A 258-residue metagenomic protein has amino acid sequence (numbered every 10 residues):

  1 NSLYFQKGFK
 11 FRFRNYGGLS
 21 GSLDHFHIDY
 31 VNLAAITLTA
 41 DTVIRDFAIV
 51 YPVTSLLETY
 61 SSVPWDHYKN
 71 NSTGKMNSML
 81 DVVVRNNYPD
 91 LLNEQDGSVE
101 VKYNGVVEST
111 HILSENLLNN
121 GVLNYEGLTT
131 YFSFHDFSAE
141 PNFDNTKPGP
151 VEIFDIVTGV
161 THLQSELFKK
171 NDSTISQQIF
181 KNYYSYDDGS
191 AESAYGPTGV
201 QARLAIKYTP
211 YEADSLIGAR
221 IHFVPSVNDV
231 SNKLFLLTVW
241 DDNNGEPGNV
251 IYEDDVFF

Functional and structural regions predicted by a protein language model:
N1-Q95: Beta-sandwich/jellyroll recognition modules and their flexible linkers
N1-Y4, N249-F258: Extracellular carbohydrate recognition and processing domains and analogous Trp-centered ligand-binding platforms
F11-F13, S133-D172: Short, aromatic- and glycine-rich surface loops/edge beta-strands on solvent-exposed regions
F26, L92-S98, N228-L237: Short coil-to-beta strand junction motifs in C2/discoidin
V82-N86, V101, I221: Hydrophobic beta-strand positions in extracellular immunoglobulin-like domains
E100-S109, W240-E246: Change "in extracellular beta-sheet-rich domains … of secreted and cell-surface proteins" to "in beta-sheet-rich domains
K102-P148: Intrinsically disordered, low-complexity Pro/Gly/Ser/Thr-rich segments with frequent PxxP/GP/PP motifs and embedded
V157-G245: Beta-sheet-rich sandwich/jelly-roll-like modules and their strand-loop junctions
